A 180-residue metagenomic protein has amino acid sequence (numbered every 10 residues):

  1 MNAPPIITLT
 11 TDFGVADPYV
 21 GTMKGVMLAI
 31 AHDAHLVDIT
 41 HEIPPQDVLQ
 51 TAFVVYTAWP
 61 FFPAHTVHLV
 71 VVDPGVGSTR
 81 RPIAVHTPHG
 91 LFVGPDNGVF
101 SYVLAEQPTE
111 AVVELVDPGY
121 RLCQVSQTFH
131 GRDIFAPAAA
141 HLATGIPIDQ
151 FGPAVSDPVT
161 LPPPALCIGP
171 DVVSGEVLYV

Functional and structural regions predicted by a protein language model:
P4-I6, P18, I30-L36, Q46-T51 (+2 more regions): Active-site histidine-anchored catalytic micro-motif
T8-V15, V20: N-terminal signal-anchor module of multipass membrane proteins
D12, D73, A138: Divalent metal-coordination and catalytic microenvironments
Y19-M27: Short, solvent-exposed amphipathic alpha-helices that sit in or adjacent to ligand/effector-binding or catalytic
D38-T40: A short aromatic-anchored loop/beta-hairpin motif
A58: Short HxH-centered metal-ligating active-site micro-motif
L122-V180: Anionic-ligand-binding alpha/beta catalytic cores of soluble enzymes and soluble regulatory domains that recognize
